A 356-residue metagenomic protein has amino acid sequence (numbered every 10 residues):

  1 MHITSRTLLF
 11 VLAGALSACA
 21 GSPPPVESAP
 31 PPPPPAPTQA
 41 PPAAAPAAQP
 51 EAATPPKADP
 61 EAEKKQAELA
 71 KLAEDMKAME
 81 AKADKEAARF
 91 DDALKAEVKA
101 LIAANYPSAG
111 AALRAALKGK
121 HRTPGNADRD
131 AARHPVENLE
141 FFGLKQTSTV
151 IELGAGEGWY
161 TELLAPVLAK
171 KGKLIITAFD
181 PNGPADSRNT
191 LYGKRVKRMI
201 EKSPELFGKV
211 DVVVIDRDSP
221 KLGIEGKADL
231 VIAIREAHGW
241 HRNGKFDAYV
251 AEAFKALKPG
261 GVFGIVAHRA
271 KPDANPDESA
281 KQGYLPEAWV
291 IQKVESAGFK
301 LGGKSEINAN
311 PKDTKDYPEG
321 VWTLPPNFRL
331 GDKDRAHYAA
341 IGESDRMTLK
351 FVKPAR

Functional and structural regions predicted by a protein language model:
A15-A18: C-terminal motif of bacterial Sec signal peptides marking the signal peptidase cleavage site
A20-P23: Bacterial signal peptide processing site
S108-F141, K145: Class I SAM-dependent methyltransferase Rossmann-like catalytic core, especially the SAM/SAH-binding loop
K145-G156: Conserved class I S-adenosyl-L-methionine
A165-P166, F246-P259: A short glycine-rich, Lys/Arg-flanked "PGG" loop and its adjoining helix->strand segment in the class I
L174-A178, G260-R269: Conserved beta-strand signature within the Rossmann-like core of class I S-adenosyl-L-methionine
V210, K221-V231: A short acidic, Gly/Pro-enriched loop at the edge of an enzyme's catalytic core that lines a small-molecule cofactor
R217, G239-E252: A short, conserved alpha-helix within the catalytic core of class I
